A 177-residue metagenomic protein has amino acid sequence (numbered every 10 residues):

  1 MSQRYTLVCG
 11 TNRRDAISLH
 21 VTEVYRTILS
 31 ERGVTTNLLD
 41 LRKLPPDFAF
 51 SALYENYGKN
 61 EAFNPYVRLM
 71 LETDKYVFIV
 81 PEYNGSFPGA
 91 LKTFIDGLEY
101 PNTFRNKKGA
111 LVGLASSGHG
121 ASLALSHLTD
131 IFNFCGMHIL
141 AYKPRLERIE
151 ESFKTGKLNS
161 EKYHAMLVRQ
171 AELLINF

Functional and structural regions predicted by a protein language model:
M1-D96, Y100, K157-I175: N-terminal beta1-alpha1-beta2 submodule of the flavodoxin-like/Rossmannoid cofactor-binding fold
C9, P88, G109-V112, H119-G120 (+1 more regions): Short glycine-rich loop/turn motifs that provide flexible caps or phosphate-binding loops at active sites
G10, L41, L114-A115, I149: Fold-independent oxyanion-binding glycine-rich loops and adjacent beta-strand/coil segments at enzyme active sites
N12, L44, L111, E151-S152: A short, flexible beta-alpha/helix-coil linker loop
F48, S117, E151-K154: Acidic pyrophosphate-coordinating catalytic loop
P101-R105: Short, conserved loop/helix-junction motifs that constitute active-site signature segments in enzyme catalytic cores
K107-R148, K162: Short, glycine-/small-residue-rich phosphate/pyrophosphate-handling segment
R145-K157: Short helix/strand-capping connector loops at secondary-structure junctions
